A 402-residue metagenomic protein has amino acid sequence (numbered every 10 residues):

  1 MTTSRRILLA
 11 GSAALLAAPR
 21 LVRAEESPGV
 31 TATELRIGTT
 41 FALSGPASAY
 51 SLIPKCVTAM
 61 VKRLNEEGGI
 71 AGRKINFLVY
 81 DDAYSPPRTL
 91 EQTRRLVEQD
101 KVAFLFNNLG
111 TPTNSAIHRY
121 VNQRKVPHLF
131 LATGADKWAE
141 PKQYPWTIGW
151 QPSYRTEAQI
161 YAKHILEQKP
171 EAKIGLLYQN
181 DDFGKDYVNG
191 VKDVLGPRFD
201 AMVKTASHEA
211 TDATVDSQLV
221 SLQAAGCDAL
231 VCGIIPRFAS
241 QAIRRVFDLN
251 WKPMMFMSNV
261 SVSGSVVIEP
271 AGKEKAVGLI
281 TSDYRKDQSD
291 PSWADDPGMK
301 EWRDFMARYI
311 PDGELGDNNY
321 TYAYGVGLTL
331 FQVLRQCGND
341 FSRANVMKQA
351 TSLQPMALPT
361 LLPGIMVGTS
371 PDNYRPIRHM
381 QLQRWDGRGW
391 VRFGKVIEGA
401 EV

Functional and structural regions predicted by a protein language model:
M1, R20-T40: C-terminal segment of N-terminal export signals and the immediately downstream linker at the start of the mature
I7-A24: N-terminal export signals
E25, A49-K55, E67-E140, W150 (+2 more regions): Beta-alpha junction/loop-to-helix N-cap segments that form part of ligand/metal-binding clefts
G29-V30, G38-V57, Y80-P87, L109-G110 (+3 more regions): Extracytoplasmic "Venus flytrap"
R88-E91, D136-A139, Y144-N250, W293-P297: Extracellular/periplasmic Venus flytrap/periplasmic-binding protein
K101-L109, L129-L131, G175-L177, C227-P236 (+2 more regions): Periplasmic-binding protein-like
V246-Y322, V396-E398: Extracellular/periplasmic periplasmic-binding protein-like sensory domains
R308-T321, T329-W390: Segments of small-molecule ligand-sensing domains
